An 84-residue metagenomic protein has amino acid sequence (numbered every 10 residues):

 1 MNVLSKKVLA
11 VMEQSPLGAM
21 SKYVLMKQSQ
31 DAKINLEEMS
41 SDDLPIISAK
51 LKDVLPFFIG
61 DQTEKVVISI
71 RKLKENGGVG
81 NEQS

Functional and structural regions predicted by a protein language model:
N2-A32: N-terminal acidic leader/helix
N2-V3, G77-S84: Short acidic DE-rich linear segments
S15, A19, V54-F58, Q62 (+1 more regions): Short secondary-structure junctions and interdomain/linker hinges
K22-M26, Q62-V66, Q83: Short glycine-rich, low-complexity/disordered patches
V24-K27, E37-E38, D42, N76: Extended, low-complexity, amphipathic alpha-helical coiled-coil/linker regions that act as scaffolds and localization
M26-Q30, A49, R71: Short amphipathic alpha-helical surface patches that mediate protein-protein
Q30-N35, V54, L73-N76: A short structural micro-motif
L36-I70: Short, charged early-sequence alpha-helical segments and their helix-coil boundaries
